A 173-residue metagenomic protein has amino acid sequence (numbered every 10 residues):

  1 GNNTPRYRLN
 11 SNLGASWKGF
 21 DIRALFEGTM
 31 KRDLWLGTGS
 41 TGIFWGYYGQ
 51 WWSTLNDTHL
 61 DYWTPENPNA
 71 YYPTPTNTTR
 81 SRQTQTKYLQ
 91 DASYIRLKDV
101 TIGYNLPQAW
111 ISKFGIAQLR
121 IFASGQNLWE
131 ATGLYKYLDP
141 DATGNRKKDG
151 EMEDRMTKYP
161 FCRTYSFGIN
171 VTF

Functional and structural regions predicted by a protein language model:
N3-R6, K87-R96, Y159-C162: Short sequence motifs at beta-strands and strand-loop junctions characteristic of Gram-negative outer-membrane
Y7-L9, K18-F20, S93, G115-L119 (+1 more regions): Outer-envelope beta-barrel architecture signal
N10-N12, D99-G103, S166-G168: Membrane-embedded beta-strand positions in outer-membrane beta-barrel channels/transporters
S16, E27-T29, S124-L128, T172: Outer-membrane beta-barrel pore domains and translocons
G19-A24, A109-W110: Repeated loop/turn-to-beta-strand initiation elements of outer-membrane beta-barrel proteins
A24, I121-A123, I169: Membrane-embedded beta-strand positions of outer-membrane beta-barrel proteins
T29-R120, G125-Q126: Extracytoplasmic gating/loop element in the C-terminal half of outer-membrane beta-barrel translocons and assembly
Q50, L60, P65-N67, R82 (+1 more regions): C-terminal beta-signal and terminal closure region of outer-membrane beta-barrel proteins
